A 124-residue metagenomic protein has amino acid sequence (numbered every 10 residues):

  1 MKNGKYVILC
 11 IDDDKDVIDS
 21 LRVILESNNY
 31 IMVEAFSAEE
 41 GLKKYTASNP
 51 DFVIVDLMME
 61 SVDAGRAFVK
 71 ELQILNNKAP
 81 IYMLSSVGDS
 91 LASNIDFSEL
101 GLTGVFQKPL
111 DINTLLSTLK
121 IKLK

Functional and structural regions predicted by a protein language model:
M1-V7, D111-K124: Non-catalytic signal-transmission and effector/linker regions of two-component phosphorelay proteins
D14, M58-E60: The short loop immediately C-terminal to the conserved phospho-acceptor aspartate in CheY-like receiver
K15-V33, L100: Two-component/phosphorelay signaling modules centered on CheY-like receiver
E34-K43, A64-G65: Helix N-cap/capping motif at the beta->alpha junctions
T46-S48, L72-K78, L100: Conserved phosphotransfer cores of two-component systems
S48-V55: Active-site beta3 strand of CheY-like receiver
D63-A67, I74, G88-F106, N113 (+1 more regions): Alpha4 helix (beta4-alpha4-beta5 surface) of REC/receiver domains from two-component response regulators
L84-S86: Hydrophobic/aromatic residues positioned on beta-strands within the core alpha/beta folds
